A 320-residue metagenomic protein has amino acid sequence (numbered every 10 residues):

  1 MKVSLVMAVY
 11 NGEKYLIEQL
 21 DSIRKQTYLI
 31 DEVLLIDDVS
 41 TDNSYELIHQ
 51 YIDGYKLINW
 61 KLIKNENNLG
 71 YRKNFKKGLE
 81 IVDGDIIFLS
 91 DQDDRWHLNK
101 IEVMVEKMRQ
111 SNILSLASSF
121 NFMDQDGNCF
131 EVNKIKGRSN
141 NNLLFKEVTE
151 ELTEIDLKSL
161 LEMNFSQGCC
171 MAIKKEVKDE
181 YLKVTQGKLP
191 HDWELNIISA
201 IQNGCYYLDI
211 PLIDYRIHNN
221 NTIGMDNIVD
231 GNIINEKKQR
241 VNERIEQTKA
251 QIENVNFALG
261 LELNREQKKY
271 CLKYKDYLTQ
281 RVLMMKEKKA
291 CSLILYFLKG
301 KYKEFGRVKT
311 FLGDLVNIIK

Functional and structural regions predicted by a protein language model:
M1-I228: Nucleotide-sugar donor-binding/catalytic module of glycosyltransferases that assemble extracellular/cell-envelope
L160-L161, L189, R216-K320: C-terminal subregions of glycosyltransferases and related glycan-biosynthesis enzymes
